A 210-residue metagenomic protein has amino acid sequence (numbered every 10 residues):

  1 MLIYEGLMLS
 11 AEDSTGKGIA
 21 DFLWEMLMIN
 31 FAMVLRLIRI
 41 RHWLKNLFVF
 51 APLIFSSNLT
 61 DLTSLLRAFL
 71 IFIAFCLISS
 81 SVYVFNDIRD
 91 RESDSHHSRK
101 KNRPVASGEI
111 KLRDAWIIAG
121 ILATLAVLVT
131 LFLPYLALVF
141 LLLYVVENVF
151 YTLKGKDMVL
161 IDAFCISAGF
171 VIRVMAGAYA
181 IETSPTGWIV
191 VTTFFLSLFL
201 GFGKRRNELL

Functional and structural regions predicted by a protein language model:
E25-S95, E109-G120, K156: Topogenic membrane-insertion module of multi-pass membrane proteins
L27-L35, R41-H42, L153, V171-L210: C-terminal membrane-associated helical module and adjoining short loops/tails
N46, F72-C76, S80, A119 (+6 more regions): Alpha-helical transmembrane spans of integral membrane proteins, capturing the lipid-embedded, hydrophobic core of TM
F50, I54, T124-L128, V146-F150 (+1 more regions): Alpha-helical transmembrane segments of multipass membrane proteins
F55-L70, L128-V139, V174-V191: Helix-coil boundary and interhelical linker segments in multi-pass alpha-helical membrane proteins
R91, H96-L141, G187-S197: Multi-pass membrane catalytic core of lipid/isoprenoid biosynthesis enzymes
V159-A168: Cytoplasmic-side transmembrane-helix entry/capping segments in multi-pass membrane proteins
